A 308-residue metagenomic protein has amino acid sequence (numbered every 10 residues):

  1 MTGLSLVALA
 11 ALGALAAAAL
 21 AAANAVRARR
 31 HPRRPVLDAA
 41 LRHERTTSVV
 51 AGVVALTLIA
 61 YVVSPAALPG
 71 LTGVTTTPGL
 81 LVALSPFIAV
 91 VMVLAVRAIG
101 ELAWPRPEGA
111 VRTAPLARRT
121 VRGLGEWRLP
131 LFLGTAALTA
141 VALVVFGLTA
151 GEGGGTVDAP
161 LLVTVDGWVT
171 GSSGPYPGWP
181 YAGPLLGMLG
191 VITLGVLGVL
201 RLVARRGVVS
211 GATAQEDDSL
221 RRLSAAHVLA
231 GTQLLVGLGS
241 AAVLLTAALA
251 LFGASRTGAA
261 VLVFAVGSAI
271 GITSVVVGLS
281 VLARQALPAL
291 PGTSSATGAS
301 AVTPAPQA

Functional and structural regions predicted by a protein language model:
M1-A10, A60-S85, V145-L186, L244-A269: Membrane interfacial helix motifs at helix-loop boundaries and amphipathic/re-entrant anchors
M1-G153, P306: N-terminal membrane-targeting/anchoring modules of bacterial envelope and secretion proteins
T2, T46-T47, T57, T72-T77 (+17 more regions): Residue-identity detector for threonine
A8, V49, P130-L133, A182 (+2 more regions): Alpha-helical transmembrane segments of integral membrane proteins
V26-A28, S85-A110, P160-L200, R256-A301: Alpha-helical transmembrane segments and their immediate juxtamembrane interface regions
R34, L197-A241, A250, A254 (+1 more regions): Cytosolic/matrix-facing juxtamembrane and C-terminal tails of multi-pass cellular membrane proteins
A98-A226, Q233, G239: Generic multipass alpha-helical transmembrane bundles of integral membrane proteins
A242-V243, L279: C-terminal functional regions that serve as terminal interaction/effector modules
